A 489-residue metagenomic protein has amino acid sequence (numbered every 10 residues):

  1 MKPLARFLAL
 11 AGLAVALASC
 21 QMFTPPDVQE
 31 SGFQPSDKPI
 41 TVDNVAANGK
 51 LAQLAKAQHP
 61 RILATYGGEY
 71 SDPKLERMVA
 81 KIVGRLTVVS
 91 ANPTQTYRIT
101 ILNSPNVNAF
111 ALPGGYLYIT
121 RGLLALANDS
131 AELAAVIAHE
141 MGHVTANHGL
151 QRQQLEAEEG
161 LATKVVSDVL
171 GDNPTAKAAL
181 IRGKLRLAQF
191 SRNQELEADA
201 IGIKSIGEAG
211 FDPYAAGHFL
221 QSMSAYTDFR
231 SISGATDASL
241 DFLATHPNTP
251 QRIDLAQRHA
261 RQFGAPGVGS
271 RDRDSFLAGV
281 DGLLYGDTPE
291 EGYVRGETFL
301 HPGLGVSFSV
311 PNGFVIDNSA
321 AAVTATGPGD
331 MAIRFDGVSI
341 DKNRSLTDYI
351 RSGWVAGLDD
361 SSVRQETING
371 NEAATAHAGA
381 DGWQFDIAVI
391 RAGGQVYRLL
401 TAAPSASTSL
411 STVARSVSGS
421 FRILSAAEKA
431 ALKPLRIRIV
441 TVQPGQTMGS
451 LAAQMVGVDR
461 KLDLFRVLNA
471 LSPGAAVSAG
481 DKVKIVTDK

Functional and structural regions predicted by a protein language model:
K2-L10, L17-V310, V315, S319-A322 (+4 more regions): A Zn2+-metalloprotease active-site environment signal
Y118, V396-T401: Short hydrophobic beta-strand segments that form the core of ligand-binding sensory/regulatory domains
A134, I316, L399-R436: Surface-exposed amphipathic alpha-helical segments
S307, G313-V315, T447, A476 (+1 more regions): Residue-level marker of beta-strand positions
T326-G337, L435-V440, P444, I485-D488: Short, surface-exposed polybasic-and-hydrophobic patches located at secondary-structure transitions
R334, R351-R398: Signature of long, low-cysteine stretches enriched in small and polar/charged residues
A426-D459, D481: Primarily a LysM-type cell-wall glycan-binding module
K461-K489: Extracellular LysM carbohydrate-binding repeats and other cell-envelope/extracellular binding modules
